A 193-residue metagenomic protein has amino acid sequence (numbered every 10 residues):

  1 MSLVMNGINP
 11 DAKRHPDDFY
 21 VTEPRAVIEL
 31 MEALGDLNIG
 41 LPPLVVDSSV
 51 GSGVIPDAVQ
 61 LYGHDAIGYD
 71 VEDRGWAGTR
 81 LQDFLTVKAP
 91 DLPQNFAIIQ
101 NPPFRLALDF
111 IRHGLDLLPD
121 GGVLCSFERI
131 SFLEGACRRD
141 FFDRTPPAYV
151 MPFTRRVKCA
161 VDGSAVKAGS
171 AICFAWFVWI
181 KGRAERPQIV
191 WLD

Functional and structural regions predicted by a protein language model:
M1-D193: Class I S-adenosyl-L-methionine-dependent methyltransferase catalytic core
